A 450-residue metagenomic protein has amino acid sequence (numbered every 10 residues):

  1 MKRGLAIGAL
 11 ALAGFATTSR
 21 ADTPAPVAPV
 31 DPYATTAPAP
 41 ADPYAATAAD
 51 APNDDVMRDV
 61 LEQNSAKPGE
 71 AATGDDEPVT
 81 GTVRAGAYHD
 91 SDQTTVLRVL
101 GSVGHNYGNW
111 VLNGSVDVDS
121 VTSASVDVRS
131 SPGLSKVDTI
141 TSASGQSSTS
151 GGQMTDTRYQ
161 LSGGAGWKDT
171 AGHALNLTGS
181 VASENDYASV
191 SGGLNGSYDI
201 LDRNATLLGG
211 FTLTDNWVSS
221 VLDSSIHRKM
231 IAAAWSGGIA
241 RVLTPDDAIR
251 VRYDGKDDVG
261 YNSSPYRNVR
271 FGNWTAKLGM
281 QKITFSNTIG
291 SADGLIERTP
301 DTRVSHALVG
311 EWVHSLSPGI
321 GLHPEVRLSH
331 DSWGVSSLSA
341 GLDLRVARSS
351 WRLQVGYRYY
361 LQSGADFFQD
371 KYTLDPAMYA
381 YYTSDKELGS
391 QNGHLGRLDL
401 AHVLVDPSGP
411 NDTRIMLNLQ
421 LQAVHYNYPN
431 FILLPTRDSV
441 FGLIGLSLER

Functional and structural regions predicted by a protein language model:
M1-G74: Cleavable N-terminal export/targeting peptides
T23, N64-P78, H105-V111, T170-G172 (+5 more regions): Short loop/turn motifs that connect adjacent beta-strands in outer-membrane beta-barrel proteins
V79-V83, L112-G114, L175-L177, A205-G209 (+6 more regions): Transmembrane beta-strands of outer-membrane beta-barrel proteins
A85-S91, V118-T122, V181-N185, Y198-I200 (+9 more regions): Transmembrane beta-strands of outer-membrane beta-barrel pores
G86-H89, S147-G151, T178-A182, G193-N195 (+6 more regions): Extracellular loop and loop/strand-boundary signature of outer-membrane beta-barrel proteins
T94-R98, V116, S125-S131, T178-S180 (+8 more regions): Outer-membrane beta-barrel translocator domains and adjoining extracellular loop/strand segments of Gram-negative
G133-G151, K256-D258, N262-V313, S332-L338 (+1 more regions): Outer membrane beta-barrel transmembrane domains
A234, D246, L398-L400, D438-R450: Outer-membrane beta-barrel "beta-signal"
